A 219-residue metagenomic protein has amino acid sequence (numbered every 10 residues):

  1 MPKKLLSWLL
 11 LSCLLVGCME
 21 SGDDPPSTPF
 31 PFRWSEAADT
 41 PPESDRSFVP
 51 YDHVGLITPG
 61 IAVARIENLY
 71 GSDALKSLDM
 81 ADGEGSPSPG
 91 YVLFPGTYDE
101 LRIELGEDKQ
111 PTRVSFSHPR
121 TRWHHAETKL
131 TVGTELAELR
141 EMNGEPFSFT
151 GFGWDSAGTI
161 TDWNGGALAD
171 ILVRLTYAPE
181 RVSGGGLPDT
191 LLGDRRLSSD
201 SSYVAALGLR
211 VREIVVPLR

Functional and structural regions predicted by a protein language model:
M1-S7: Bacterial N-terminal signal peptides that target proteins for export
W8-L9, G60: Low-complexity, intrinsically disordered regions enriched in charged/polar residues
L15-G17: C-terminal motif of bacterial Sec signal peptides marking the signal peptidase cleavage site
M19-S156, I160-G165, G186-R219: Short helix/turn-capping signatures at newly exposed starts of structured segments
L172-E180: Aromatic/basic-lined ligand-recognition segments that form π-stacking hydrophobic pockets flanked by Lys/Arg to engage
